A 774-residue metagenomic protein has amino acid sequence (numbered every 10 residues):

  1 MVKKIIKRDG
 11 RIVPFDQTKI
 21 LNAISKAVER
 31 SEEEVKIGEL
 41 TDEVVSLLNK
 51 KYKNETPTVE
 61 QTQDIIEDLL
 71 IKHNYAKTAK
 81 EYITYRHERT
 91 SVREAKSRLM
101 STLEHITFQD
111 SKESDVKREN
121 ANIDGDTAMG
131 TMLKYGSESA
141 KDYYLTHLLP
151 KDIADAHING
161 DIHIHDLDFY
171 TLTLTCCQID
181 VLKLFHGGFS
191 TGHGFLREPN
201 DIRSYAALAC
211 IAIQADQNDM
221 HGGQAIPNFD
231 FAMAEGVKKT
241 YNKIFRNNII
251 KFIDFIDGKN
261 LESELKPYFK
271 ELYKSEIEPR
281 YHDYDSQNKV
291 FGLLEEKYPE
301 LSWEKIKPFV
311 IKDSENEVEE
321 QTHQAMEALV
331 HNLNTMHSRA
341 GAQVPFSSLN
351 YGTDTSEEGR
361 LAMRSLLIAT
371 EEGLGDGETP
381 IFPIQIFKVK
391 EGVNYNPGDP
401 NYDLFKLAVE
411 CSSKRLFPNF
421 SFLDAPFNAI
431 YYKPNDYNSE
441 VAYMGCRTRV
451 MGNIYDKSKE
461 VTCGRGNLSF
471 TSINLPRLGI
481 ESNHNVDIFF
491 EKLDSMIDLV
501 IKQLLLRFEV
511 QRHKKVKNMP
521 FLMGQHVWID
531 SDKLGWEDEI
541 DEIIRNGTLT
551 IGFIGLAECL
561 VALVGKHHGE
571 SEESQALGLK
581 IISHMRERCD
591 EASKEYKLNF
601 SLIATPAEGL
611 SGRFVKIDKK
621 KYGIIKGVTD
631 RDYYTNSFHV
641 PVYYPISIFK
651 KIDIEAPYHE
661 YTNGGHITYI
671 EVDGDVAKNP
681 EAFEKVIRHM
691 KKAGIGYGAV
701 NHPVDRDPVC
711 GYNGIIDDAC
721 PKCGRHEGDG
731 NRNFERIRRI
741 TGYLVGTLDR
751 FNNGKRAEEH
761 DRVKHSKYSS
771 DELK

Functional and structural regions predicted by a protein language model:
M1-I106, A757-K764: Charged, amphipathic alpha-helical regulatory modules used for macromolecular assembly or allosteric control
K3, V44-K50, S347-N350, E558-L560 (+2 more regions): Short, hydrophobic beta-strand segments
L48, L70-Y75, V237, V564 (+2 more regions): Short alpha-helix boundary/capping elements
S91-V92, R98-R545, K566-H567, S571-G730 (+1 more regions): Conserved catalytic cores of very large enzyme subunits
E320-Q324, V330, A562, N752-E759: Metallocofactor- and cofactor-centric catalytic cores in central/energy metabolism, strongly enriched
L549-A562, S583, R739: Contiguous, well-ordered alpha-helical segments that form the cores/surfaces of helical PPI scaffolds
P721, R725-K774: Long insertion/accessory domains within large nucleic-acid-processing enzymes
